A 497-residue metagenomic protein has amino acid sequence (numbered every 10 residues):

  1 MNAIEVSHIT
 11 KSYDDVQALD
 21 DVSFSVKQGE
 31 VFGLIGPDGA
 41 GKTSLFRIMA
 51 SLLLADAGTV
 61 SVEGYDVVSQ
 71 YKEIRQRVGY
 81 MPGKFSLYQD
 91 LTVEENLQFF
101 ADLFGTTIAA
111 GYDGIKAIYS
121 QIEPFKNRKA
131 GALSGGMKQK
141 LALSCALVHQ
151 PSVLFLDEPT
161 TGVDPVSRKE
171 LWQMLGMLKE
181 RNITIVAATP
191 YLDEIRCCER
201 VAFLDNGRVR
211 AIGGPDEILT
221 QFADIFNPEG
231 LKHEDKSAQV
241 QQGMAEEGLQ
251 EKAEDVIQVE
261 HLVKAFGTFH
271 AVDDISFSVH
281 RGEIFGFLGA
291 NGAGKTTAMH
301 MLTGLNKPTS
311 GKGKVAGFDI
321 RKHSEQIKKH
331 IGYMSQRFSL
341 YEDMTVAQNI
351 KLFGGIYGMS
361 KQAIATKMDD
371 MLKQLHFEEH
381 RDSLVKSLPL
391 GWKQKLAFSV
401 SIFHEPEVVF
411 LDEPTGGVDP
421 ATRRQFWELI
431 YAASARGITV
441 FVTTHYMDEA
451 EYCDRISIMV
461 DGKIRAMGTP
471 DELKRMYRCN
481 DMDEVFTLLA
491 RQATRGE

Functional and structural regions predicted by a protein language model:
G58-D66, I74, G311-D319, Q326-I327: Conserved ABC transporter NBD signature motif
Q98, D102, A109-F125, K351 (+2 more regions): Conserved ABC ATPase "signature" region
K129-L133, D343, L384-G391: Conserved ABC ATPase signature
L154-D157, V409-D412: Catalytic Walker B motif of ABC-type/P-loop ATPase nucleotide-binding domains
I212-G213, M467-G468: ABC ATPase "signature
